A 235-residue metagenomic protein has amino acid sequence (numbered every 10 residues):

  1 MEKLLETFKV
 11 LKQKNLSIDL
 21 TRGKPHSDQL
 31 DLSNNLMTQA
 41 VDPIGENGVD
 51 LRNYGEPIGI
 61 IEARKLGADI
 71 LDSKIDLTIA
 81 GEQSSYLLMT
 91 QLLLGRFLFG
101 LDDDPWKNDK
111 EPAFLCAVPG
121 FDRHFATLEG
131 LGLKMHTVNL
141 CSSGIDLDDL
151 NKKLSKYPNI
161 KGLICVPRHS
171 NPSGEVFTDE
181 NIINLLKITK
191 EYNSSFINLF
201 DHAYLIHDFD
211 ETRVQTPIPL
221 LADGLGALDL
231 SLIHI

Functional and structural regions predicted by a protein language model:
M1-D72: N-terminal "arm"/small-domain region of PLP-dependent enzymes with the aminotransferase-like
V49-S194, L205-L228: Conserved core of the PLP fold type I
N198-L199: Residue-level marker for buried hydrophobic side chains located in beta-strands that build the well-ordered beta-sheet
H202: Walker B catalytic acidic pair
I233-I235: Conserved small/polar residues in nucleotide/adenosyl-binding loops
